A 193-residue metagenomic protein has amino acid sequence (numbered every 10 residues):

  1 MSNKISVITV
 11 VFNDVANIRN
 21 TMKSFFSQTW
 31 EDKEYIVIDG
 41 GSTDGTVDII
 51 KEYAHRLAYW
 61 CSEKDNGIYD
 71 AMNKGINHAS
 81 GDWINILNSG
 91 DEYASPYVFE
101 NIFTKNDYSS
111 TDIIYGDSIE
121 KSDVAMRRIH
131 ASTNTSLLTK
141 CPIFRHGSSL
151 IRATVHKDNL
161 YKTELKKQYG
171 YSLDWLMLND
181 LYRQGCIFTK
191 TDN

Functional and structural regions predicted by a protein language model:
M1-S27: N-proximal low-complexity "stem/linker" segments adjacent to membrane-targeting elements
N3-S6, E34, L176: Cell-envelope/extracellular polymer assembly enzymes that use nucleotide-activated donors
A16-R19, D44-E52: Acidic helix N-cap motif at the loop->helix transition within catalytic regions of sugar-transfer enzymes
E31, D39-D48, N88: A conserved acidic beta->alpha catalytic loop
S62-A79: Glycine-rich, basic loop-to-helix element that forms the pyrophosphate-binding segment of sugar-nucleotide handling
I84: Short aromatic/hydrophobic "clamp" motif used to bind/position activated sugar donors
E92, P96-R128: Conserved donor NDP-sugar-binding/catalytic core segment of glycosyltransferases
G116, R127-N193: Conserved nucleotide-sugar donor-binding catalytic segment
